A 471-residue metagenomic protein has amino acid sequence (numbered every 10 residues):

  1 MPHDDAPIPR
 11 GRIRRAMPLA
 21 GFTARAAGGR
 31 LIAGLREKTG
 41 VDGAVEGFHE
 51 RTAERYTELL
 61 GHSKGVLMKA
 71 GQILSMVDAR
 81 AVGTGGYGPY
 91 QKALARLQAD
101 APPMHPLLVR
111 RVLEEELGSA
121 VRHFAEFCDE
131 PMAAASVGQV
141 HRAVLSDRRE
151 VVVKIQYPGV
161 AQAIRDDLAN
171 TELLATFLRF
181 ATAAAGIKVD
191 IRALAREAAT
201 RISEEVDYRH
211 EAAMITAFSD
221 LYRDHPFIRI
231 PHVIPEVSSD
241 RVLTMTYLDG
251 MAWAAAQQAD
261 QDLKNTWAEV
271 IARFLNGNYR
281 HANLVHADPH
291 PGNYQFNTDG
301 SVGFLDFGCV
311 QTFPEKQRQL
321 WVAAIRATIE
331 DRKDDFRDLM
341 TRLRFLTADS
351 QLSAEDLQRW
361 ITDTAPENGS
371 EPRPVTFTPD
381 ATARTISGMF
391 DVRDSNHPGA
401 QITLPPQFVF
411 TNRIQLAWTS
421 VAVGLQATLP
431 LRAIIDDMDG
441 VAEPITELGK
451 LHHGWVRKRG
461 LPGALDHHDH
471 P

Functional and structural regions predicted by a protein language model:
M1-N276, N297-G303, F307-E315, R326 (+1 more regions): Broad phosphate/nucleotide-binding scaffolds in NTP-utilizing and phosphate-metabolizing enzymes
H281-P291: Catalytic-loop of the protein kinase fold
H286, D334-L339: Acidic/polar loop patches that form or flank catalytic/metal-binding clefts of enzymes that bind anionic ligands
G292-F296: Hydrophobic residue at the +6 position relative to the catalytic HRD Asp in the kinase catalytic loop
L320-A323: Short amphipathic alpha-helical recognition elements used for nucleic-acid or partner binding across transcription
T328-K333: Conserved phosphoryl-transfer catalytic core
